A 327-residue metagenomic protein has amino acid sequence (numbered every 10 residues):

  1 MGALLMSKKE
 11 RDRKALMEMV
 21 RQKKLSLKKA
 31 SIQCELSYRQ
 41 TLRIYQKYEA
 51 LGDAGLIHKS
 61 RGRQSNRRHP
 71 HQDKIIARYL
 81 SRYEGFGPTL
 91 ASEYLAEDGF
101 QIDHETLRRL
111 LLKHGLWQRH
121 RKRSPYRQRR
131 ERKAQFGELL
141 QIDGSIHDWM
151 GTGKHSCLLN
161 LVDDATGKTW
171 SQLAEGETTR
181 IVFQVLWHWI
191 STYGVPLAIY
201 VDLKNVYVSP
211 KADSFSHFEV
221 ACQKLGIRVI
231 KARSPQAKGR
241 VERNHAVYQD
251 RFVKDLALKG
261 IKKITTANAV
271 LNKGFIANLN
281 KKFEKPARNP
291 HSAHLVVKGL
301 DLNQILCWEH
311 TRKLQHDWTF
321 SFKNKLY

Functional and structural regions predicted by a protein language model:
G2-A3, S7, E18, L27-R78: Short, basic alpha-helical/linker "hinge" immediately adjacent to a nucleic-acid-recognition surface
L16, A30, T41-I44, G52 (+12 more regions): Mobile genetic element proteins and their domesticated derivatives, centered on retroelements and DNA transposons
L25-S26, G87: Residues that mark the N-terminal boundary/hinge immediately upstream of a DNA-recognition element
D53-I142, H147-D148, S216, S292-G299: Basic, flexible linker segments flanking DNA-binding modules in nucleic acid-interacting mobile-element proteins
Q101, E105, L112-T169, E175-L197 (+2 more regions): Mobile-element integrase/transposase regions, centering on the N-terminal DNA-binding/Zn-coordinating module
D143, D255-V270: Short, charged, surface-exposed loops that flank catalytic or proteolytic processing sites
I199-D202, V208-Q223, I227-R251, I264-N268: RNase H-like two-metal-ion nuclease catalytic core shared by retroviral integrases and related mobile-element nucleases
I276-Y327: C-terminal, beta-rich DNA-binding module of retroviral/retroelements integrases
